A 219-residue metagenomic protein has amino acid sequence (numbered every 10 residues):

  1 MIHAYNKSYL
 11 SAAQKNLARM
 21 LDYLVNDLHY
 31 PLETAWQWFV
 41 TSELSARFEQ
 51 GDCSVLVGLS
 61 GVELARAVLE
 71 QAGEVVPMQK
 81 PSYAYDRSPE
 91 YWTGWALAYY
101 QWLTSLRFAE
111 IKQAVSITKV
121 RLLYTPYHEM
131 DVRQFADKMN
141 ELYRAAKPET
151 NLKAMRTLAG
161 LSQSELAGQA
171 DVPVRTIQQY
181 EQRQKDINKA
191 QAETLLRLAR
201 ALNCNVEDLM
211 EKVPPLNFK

Functional and structural regions predicted by a protein language model:
M1-L103, M130, F135-E141: C-terminal alpha-helical interaction appendages
C53, V172-N188: Recognition helix of helix-turn-helix/homeodomain-like DNA-binding domains that insert into the DNA major groove
V57, K185-R197: Short, basic-rich loop-to-helix N-cap that marks the start of a DNA-contacting helix
A65-A72, A192-D208: DNA major-groove recognition helix of helix-turn-helix/homeodomain DNA-binding modules
D137-G160: A short, Lys/Arg-rich alpha-helix, primarily the initiator
L152, Q163-A167, I177-Y180, L209: Conserved hydrophobic/aromatic packing and binding residues within compact polymer-binding modules
S162, P173-T176, Q191, N205: Short coil turns linking two alpha-helices in DNA-binding domains
M210-K219: Short, charged recognition helix plus adjacent turn of helix-turn-helix-like nucleic-acid-binding domains
